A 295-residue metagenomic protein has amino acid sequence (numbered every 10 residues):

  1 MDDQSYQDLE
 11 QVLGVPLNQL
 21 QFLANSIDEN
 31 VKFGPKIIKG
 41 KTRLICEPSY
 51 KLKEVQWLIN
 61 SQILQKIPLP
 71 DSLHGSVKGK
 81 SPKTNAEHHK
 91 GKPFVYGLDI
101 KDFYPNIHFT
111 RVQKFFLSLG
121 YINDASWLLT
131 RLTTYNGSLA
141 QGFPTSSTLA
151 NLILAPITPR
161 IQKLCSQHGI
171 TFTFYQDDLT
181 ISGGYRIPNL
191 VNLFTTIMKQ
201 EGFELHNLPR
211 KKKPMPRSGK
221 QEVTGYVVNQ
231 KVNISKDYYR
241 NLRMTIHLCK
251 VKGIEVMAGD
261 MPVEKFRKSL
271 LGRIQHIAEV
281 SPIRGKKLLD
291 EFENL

Functional and structural regions predicted by a protein language model:
M1-G40, L44-N123, W127-F143, L152-P159 (+1 more regions): Right-hand nucleic-acid polymerase module
G97-K101, G142, S146, Q167-G183: Catalytic palm active-site di-aspartate
L149: "…together with the soluble PPM/PP2C metallo-phosphatase catalytic core" -> "…together with the soluble PPM/PP2C
